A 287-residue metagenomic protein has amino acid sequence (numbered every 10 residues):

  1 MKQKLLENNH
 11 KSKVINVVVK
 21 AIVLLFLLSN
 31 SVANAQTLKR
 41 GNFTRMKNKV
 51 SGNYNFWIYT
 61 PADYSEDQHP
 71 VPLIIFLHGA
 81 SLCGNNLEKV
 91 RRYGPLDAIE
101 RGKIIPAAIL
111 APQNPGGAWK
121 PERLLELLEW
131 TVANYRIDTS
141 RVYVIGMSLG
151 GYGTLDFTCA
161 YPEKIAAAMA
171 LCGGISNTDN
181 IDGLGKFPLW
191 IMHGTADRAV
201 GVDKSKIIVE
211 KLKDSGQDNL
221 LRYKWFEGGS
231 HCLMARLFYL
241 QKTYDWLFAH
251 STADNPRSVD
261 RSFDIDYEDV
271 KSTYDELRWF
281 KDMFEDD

Functional and structural regions predicted by a protein language model:
A33-V71, M147, Y152, F157 (+3 more regions): A domain-start/cap signature at the N-terminus of enzymes
D63-H69, A118-S148: Gly/Ser-rich "nucleophile elbow"/oxyanion-hole loop immediately N-terminal to the catalytic nucleophile in hydrolases
L73, L77-R123: Active-site machinery of serine-nucleophile hydrolases
K89, G201-K211: Short alpha-helix in the alpha/beta-hydrolase fold that links the catalytic acid
S140-G183: Primarily recognizes the serine-hydrolase "nucleophile elbow" in alpha/beta-hydrolase and SGNH/GDSL folds
I191-H193, D197: Short beta-strand/loop motif that positions the catalytic acidic residue of the alpha/beta-hydrolase fold
Y223-L233: Histidine-bearing beta->alpha loop at or near hydrolase active sites
M234-T243: Post-His helix in hydrolase/transferase enzymes
